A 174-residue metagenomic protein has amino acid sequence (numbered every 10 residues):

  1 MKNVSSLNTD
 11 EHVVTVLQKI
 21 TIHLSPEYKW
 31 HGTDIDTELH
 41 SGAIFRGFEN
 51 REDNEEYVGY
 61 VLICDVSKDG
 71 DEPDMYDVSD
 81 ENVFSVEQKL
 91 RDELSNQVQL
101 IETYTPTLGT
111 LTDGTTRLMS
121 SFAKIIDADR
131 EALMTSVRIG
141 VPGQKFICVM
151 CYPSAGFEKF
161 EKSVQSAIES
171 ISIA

Functional and structural regions predicted by a protein language model:
M1-K2, A174: Short, solvent-exposed mixed-charge patches
K2-G42: N-terminal "mature-domain start" segment
N3, D36-G140, K145-F146: Conserved polar/disulfide-associated segments of primarily extracytoplasmic proteins
T15, G140-V141, I173: Generic beta-strand structural signal
L17, H23-S25, H31, C64 (+3 more regions): A structural detector for beta-sheet-dominated domains
Q18, Y76, D80, F84 (+1 more regions): Generic detection of long, well-ordered alpha-helical segments
P26-Y28, Q144-A174: Surface-exposed amphipathic alpha-helical segments
